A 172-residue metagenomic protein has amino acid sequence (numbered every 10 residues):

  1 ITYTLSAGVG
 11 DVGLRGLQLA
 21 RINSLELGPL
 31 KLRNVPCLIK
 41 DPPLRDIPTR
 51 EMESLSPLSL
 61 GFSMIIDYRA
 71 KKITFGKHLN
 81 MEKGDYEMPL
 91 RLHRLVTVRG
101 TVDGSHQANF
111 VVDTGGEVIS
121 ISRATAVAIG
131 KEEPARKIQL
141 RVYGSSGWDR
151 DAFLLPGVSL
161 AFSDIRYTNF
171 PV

Functional and structural regions predicted by a protein language model:
I1-V172: Pepsin/retropepsin-fold aspartyl endopeptidases
